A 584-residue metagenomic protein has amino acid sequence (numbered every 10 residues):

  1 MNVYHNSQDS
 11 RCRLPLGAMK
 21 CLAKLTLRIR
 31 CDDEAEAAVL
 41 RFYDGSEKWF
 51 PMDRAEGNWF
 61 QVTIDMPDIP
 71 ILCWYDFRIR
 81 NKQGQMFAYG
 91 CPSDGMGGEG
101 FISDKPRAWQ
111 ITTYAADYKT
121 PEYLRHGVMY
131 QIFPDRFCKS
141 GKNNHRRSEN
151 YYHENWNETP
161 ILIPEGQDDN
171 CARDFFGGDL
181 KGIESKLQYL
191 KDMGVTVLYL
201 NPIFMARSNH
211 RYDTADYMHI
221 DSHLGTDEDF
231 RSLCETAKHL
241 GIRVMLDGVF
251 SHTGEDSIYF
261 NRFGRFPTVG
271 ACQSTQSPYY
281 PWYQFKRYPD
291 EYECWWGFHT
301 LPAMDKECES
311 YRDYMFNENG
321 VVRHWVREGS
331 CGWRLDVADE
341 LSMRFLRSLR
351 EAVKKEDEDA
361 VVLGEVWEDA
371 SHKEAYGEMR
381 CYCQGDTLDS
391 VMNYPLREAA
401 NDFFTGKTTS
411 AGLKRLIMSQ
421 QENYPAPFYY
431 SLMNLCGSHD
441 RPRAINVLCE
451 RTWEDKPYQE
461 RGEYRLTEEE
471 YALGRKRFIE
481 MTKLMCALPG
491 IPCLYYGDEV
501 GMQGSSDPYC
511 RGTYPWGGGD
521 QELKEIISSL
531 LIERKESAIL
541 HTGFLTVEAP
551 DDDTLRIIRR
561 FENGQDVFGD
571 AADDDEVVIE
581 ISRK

Functional and structural regions predicted by a protein language model:
M1-H126: Glycan-association/targeting regions that enable binding to alpha-glucans and other polysaccharides
I29, I132, L190, L200 (+10 more regions): Conserved, mostly hydrophobic/aromatic
V128-Y130, L198-L200, V244-L246, W333 (+4 more regions): Hydrophobic faces of well-ordered beta-strands that scaffold small-molecule active sites in alpha/beta enzyme cores
F133-T196, I203-E328, L349-K355: Substrate-binding/active-site clefts of carbohydrate-active enzymes
C234-R243, S251-H252, S257-T268, V321 (+4 more regions): Active-site-proximal helices and loops of the catalytic beta/alpha 8
L413-Y458: Aromatic-lined glycan-binding groove of carbohydrate-active enzymes
S419-E422, Y495-Y496, V500-R583: Glycan-recognition and catalytic regions of carbohydrate-active enzymes
T482-M485, P489-M502: Substrate-binding cleft of secreted/luminal carbohydrate-active enzymes
